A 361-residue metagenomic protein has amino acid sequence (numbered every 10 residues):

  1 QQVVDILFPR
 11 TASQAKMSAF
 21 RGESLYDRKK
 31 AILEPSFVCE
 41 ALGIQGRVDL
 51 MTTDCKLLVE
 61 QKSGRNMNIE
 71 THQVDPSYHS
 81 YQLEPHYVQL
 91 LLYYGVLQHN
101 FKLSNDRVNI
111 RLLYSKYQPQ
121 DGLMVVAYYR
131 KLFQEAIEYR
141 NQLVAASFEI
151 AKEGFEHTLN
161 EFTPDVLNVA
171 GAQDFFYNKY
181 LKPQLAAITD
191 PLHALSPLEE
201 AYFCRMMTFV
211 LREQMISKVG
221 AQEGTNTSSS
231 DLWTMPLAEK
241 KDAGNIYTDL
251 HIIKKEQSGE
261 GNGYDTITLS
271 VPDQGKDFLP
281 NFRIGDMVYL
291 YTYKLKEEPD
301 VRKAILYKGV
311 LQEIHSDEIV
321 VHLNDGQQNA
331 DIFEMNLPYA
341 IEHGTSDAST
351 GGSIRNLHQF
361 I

Functional and structural regions predicted by a protein language model:
Q1-L33: A non-catalytic, helix-rich entry segment at domain boundaries
A19-R21, F37, L57-L58, K62-R65 (+3 more regions): Acidic/polar, low-complexity linker and loop regions
Y26-R140: Mg2+/Mn2+-dependent nuclease catalytic core
K30, D249-K255, V310-E313: A structural signal for short, hydrophobic beta-strand segments that form beta-sheets in beta-rich/all-beta domains
I32, Q45-R47, T266, M287 (+1 more regions): Broad gene-expression machinery/nucleic-acid interaction feature
L42-Q45, T52, H86, K102-S104 (+4 more regions): Intrinsically disordered, low-complexity regulatory regions enriched in Ser/Pro/Gly/Thr and acidic residues
L113-Q120, V126-A145, A151, Q274-I361: Pre-ATPase regulatory/linker segments immediately N-terminal to the P-loop/RecA-like helicase/translocase core
Y128-I284, I319: A helicase ATPase "motif cassette" and its flanking acidic/Ser/Thr-rich regulatory loops
